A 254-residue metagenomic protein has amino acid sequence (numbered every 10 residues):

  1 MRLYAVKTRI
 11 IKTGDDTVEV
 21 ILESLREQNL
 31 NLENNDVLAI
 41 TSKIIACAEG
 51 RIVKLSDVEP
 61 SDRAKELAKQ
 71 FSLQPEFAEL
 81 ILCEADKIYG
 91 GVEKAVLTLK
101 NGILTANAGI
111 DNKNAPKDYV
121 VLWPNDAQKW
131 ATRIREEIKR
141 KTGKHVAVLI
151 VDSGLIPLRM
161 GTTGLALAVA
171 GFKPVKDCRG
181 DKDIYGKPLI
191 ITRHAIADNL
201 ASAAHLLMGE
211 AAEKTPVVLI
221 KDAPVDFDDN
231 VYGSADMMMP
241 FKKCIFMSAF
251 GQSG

Functional and structural regions predicted by a protein language model:
M1-G254: N-terminal and secondary-structure boundary signal
